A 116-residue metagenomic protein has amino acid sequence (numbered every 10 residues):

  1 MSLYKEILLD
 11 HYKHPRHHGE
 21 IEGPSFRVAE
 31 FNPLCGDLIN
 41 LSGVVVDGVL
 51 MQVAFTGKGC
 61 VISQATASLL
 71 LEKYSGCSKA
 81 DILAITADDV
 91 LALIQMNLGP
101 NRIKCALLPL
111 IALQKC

Functional and structural regions predicted by a protein language model:
M1, K5, N32-L34, S63: Hydrophobic alpha-helical segments and helix-packing faces
M1-E22, V28, M51-Q52, C77-C116: C-terminal binding/interaction regions
D10, S42, L71: A cross-family signal for key residues in well-ordered alpha-helices that form functional helical elements
G23, G36-L38, L50, A65: Short connector loops at helix/strand junctions that flank enzyme active sites, especially segments positioning acidic
N32, D37-D47: Short beta-strand elements
C35, G57-T66: Short, thiol/selenol-centered motifs that function as redox-active sites or metal-ligating centers
V49-G57: Immediate flanking context of iron-sulfur cluster ligation sites
T66-C77: Alpha-helical support elements that line or immediately flank enzyme active sites and cofactor-binding pockets
